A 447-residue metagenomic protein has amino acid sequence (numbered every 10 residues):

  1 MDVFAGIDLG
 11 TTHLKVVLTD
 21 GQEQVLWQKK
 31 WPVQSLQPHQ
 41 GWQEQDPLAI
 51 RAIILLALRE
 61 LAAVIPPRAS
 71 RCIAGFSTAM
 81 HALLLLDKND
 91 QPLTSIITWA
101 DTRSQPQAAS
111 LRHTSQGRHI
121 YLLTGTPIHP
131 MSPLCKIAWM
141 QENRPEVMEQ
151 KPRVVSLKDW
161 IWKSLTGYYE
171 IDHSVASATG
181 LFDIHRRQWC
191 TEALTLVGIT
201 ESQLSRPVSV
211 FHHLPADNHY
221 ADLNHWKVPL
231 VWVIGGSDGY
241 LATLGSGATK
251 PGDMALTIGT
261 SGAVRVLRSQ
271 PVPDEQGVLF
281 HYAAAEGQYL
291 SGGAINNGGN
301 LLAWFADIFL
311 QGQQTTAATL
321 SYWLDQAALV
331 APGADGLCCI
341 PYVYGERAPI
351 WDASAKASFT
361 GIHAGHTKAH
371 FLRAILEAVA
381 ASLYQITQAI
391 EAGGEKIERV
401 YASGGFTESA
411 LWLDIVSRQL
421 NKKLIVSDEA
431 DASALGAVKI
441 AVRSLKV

Functional and structural regions predicted by a protein language model:
M1-T94, L122, Q150, A221-D222 (+3 more regions): N-terminal glycine/serine-rich phosphate-binding loop of ATP-dependent small-molecule kinases, especially carbohydrate
A5-G6, Q105, R112-G125, H129 (+5 more regions): Active-site core segments that coordinate phosphate-bearing ligands/cofactors across diverse enzyme families
Q34-E44, H119-I120, E170-S177, T200-E201 (+1 more regions): Gly-rich Lys/Arg/Thr-decorated short loops/hinges at beta-loop-alpha junctions or inter-strand turns that position
I54, S70, A79-A82, K88-P92 (+5 more regions): Generic hydrophobic, aliphatic-rich segments that mediate packing or membrane embedding
A63-T98, P127-P133, W162-D183, R206-P215: Short beta-strand-loop/turn "lid" adjacent to the catalytic site in phosphate-handling enzymes
D101: Carbohydrate-associated surface elements
L204-H213, A317-L324: Short linear loop/turn motifs
